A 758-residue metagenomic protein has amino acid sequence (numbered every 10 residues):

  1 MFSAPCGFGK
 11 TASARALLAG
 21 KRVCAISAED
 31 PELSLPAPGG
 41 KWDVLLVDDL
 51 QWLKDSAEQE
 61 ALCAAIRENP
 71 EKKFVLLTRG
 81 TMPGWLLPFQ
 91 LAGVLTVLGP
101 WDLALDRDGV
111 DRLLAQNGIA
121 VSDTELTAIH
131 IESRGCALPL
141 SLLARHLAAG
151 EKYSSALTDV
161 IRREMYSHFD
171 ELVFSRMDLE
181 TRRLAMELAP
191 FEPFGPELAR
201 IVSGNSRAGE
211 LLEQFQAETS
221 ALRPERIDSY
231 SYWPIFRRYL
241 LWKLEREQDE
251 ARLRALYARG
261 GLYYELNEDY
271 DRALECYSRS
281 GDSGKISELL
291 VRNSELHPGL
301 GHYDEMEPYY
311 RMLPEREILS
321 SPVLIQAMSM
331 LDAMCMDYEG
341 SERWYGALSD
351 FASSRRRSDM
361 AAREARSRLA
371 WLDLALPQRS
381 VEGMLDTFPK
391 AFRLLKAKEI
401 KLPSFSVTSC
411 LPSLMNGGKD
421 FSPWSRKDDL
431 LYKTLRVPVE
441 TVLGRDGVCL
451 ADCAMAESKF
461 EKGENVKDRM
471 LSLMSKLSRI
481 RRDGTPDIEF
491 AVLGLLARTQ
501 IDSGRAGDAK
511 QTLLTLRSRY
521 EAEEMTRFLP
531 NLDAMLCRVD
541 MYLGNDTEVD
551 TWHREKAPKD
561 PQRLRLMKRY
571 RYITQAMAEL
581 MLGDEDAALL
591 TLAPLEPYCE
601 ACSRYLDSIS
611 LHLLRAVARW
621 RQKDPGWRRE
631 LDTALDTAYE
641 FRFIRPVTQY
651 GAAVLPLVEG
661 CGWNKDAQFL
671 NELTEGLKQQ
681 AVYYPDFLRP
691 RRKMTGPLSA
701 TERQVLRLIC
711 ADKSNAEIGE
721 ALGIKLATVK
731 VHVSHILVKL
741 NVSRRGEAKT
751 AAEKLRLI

Functional and structural regions predicted by a protein language model:
A12, E60-A128, E132, L138-H146 (+2 more regions): Alpha-helical sensor/transducer elements of the RecA-like P-loop NTPase core
P38-E58: Conserved P-loop NTPase "ATPase switch" module shared by AAA+ and STAND
V97, A115-S167, L179-R183, A189-P193 (+2 more regions): Amphipathic alpha-helical "lid/sensor" segments that cap RecA-like P-loop NTPase cores
T124, Y166-E245, A255: C-terminal boundary/linker of central alpha/beta nucleotide-binding cores
A149-Y166, Y572-M581, E585-P594, Y598-S608 (+4 more regions): Linker/hinge segments immediately adjacent to helix-turn-helix/homeobox DNA-binding domains
E250-V323, L331, G340, W344: Extended alpha-helical scaffolding segments used for macromolecular assembly and cargo binding
D271-R272, D282-S283, S321, R357-R368 (+10 more regions): Alpha-solenoid helical repeat architecture
P685-S734, V738-L740, E747-L757: Helix-turn-helix DNA-binding segment
